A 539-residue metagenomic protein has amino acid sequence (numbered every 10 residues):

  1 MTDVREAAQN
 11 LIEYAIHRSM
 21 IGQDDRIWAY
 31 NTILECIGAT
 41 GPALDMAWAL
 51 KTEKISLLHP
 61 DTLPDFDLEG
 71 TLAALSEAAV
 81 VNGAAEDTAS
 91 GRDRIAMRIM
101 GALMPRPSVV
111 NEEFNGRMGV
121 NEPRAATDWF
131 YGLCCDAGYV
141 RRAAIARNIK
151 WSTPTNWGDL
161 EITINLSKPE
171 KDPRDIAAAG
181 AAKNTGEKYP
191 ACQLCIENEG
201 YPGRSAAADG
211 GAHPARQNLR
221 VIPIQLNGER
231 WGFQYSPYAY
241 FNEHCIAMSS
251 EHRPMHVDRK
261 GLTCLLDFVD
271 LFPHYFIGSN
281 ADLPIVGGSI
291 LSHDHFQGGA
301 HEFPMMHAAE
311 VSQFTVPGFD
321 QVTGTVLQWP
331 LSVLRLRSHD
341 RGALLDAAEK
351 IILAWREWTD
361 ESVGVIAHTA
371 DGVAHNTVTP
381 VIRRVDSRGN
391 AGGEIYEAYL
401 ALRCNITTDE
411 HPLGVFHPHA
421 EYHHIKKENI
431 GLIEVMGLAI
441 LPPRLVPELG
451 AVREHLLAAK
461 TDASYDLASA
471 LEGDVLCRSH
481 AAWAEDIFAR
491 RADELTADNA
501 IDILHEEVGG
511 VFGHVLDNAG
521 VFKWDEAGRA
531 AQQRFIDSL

Functional and structural regions predicted by a protein language model:
M1-A208, Y399-L402, I406-L539: Sequence termini and other peripheral, non-core segments
P154, V286-L291: Short glycine-biased active-site loop of nucleotidyltransferases that positions the nucleotide triphosphate and helps
S167, D282-P284: Active-site beta-loop-alpha junctions enriched in small/polar residues
P202-A281, E302, D320-A458, S464 (+1 more regions): Catalytic residues for metal-mediated phosphoryl-transfer on nucleic acids/nucleotides
I285, P304: Surface-exposed, flexible loop/turn segments at secondary-structure boundaries
I290-F303: Histidine-centered catalytic micro-motifs
M305-S312, V316-P317, L441: ATP-dependent carboxylate activation and anion-phosphoryl transfer catalytic cores that bind Mg-ATP to form
